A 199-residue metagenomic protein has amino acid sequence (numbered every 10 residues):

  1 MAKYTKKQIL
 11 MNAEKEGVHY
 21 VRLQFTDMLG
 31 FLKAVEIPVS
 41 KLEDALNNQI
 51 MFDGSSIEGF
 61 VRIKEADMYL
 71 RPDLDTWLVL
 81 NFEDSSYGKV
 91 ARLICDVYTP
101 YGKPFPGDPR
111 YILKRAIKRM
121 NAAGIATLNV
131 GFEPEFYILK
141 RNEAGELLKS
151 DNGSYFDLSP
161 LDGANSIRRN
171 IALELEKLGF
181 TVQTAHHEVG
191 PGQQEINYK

Functional and structural regions predicted by a protein language model:
A2-K199: Glycine-rich, acidic/polar active-site loops that bind/position phosphate-bearing ligands
